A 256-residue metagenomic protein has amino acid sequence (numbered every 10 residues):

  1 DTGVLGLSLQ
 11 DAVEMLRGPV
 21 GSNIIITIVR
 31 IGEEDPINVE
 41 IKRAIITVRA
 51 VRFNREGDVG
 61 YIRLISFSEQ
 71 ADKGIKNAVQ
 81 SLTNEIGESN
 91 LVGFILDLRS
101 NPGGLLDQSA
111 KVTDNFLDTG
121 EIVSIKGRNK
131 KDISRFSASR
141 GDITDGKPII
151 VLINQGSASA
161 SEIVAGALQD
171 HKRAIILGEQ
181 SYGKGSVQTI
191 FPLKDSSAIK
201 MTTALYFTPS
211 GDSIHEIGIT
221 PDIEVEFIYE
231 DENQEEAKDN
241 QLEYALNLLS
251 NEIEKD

Functional and structural regions predicted by a protein language model:
D1-K184, Q188-F191: Cleft-lining beta-strand/loop regions that shape enzyme active-site pockets
A44, S196-A198: Short loop/turn motifs at secondary-structure junctions and domain boundaries
Q188-P192, I199-E230: Conserved P-loop NTPase
S213-D256: Conserved functional hotspot residues or short segments at active or partner-binding sites across diverse domains
